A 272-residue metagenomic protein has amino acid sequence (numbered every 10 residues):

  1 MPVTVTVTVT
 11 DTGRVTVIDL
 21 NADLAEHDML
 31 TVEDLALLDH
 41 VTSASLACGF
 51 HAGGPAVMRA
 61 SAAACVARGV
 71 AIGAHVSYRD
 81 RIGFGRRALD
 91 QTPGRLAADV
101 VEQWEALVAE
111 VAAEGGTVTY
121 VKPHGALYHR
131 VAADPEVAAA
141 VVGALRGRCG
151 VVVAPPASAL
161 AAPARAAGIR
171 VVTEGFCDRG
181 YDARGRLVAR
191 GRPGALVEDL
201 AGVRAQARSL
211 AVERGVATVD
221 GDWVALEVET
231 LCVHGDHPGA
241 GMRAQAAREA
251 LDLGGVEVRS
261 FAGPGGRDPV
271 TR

Functional and structural regions predicted by a protein language model:
D23, H75, V121, V233: Conserved, mostly hydrophobic/aromatic
T31, A52-A64, A132-A138, A157-R165: Active-site-adjacent beta->alpha loops and helix N-cap segments on the catalytic face of soluble alpha/beta enzymes
L35-D39, A60-G73, A112-G115: Acidic (Asp/Glu)-rich catalytic clusters
S43-H51, I82-A97, A132, R186-E198: Glycine-rich tight-turn/loop motif centered on a GG-T
L46-H51, R130-V131, R148-A157: Catalytic beta/alpha-barrel core
R81-E114, V118-P123: Glycine/small-residue-rich loop that forms an oxyanion/phosphate-binding "nest" at active or ligand-binding sites
A159-G215: Active-site rim beta-loop-alpha module in soluble metabolic enzymes
R190-A195, L200-R272: C-terminal alpha-helical cap/extension of soluble enzyme domains
